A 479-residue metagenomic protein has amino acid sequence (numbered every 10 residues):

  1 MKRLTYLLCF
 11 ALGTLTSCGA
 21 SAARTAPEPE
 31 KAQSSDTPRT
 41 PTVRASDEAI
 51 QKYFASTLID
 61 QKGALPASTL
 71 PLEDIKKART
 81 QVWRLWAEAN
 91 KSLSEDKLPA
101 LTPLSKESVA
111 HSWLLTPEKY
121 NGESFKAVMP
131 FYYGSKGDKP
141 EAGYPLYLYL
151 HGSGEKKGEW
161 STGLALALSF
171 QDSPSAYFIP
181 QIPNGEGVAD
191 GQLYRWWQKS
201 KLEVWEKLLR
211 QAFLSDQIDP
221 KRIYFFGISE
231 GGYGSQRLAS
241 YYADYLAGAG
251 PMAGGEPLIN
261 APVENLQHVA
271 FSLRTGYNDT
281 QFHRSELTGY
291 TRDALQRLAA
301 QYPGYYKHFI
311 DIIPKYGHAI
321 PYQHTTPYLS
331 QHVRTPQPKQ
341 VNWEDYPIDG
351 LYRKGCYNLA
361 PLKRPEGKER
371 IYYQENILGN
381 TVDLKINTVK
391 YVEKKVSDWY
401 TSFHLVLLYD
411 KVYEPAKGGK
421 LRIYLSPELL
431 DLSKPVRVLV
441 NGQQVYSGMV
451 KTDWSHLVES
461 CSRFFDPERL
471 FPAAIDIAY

Functional and structural regions predicted by a protein language model:
K2-C9, Y290: Sec-dependent signal peptide recognition, specifically the positively charged N-region followed immediately by
C9-T16: Bacterial N-terminal signal peptides
C18, A23-Y144, S433, Y446-M449 (+1 more regions): A domain-start/cap signature at the N-terminus of enzymes
S35-L65, R297-Y479: Alpha/beta-hydrolase-fold serine-hydrolase catalytic core, especially in secreted/extracellular enzymes
A142-L146, D172-Y177, D219-I223, A243-G248 (+2 more regions): Loop/turn elements at helix/coil->beta-strand transitions in domains of secreted/extracellular proteins
G143-F213: Active-site machinery of serine-nucleophile hydrolases
L214, K221-Q267: Primarily recognizes the serine-hydrolase "nucleophile elbow" in alpha/beta-hydrolase and SGNH/GDSL folds
G248-S330: The feature captures the conserved acid-bearing segment of alpha/beta-hydrolase catalytic domains
